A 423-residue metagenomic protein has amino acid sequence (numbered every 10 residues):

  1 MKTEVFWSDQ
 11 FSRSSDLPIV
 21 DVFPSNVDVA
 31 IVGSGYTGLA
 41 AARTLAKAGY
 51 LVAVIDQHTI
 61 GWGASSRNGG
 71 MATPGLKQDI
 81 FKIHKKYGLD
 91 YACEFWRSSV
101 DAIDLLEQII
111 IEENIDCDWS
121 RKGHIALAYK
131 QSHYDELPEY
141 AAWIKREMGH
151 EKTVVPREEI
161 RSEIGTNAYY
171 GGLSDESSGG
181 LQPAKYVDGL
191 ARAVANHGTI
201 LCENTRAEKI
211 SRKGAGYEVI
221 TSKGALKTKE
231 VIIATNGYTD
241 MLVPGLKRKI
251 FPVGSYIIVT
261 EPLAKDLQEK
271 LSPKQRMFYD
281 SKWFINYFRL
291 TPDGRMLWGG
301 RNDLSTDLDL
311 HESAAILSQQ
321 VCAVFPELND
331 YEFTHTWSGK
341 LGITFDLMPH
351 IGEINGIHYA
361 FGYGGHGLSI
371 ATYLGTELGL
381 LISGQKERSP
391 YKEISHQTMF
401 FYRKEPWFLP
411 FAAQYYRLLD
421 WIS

Functional and structural regions predicted by a protein language model:
M1-V29: Extreme N-terminal leader/targeting segments of oxidoreductases
V27-V54: N-terminal Rossmann-like FAD-binding beta1-loop-alpha1 element of flavoenzymes
K47-R67: Glycine-rich FAD pyrophosphate-binding loop
R67-R97: Glycine-rich active-site loop/strand segments that organize a redox cofactor
K86-A193: Rossmann-like flavin
D104, E112-S120, A207, A225-K265 (+1 more regions): Active-site substrate-recognition segment that forms the wall of the catalytic cavity or substrate channel
W143, Y170-K229: Helical element adjacent to the flavin cofactor pocket in flavoenzyme catalytic cores
L304-L310, A314-W421: C-terminal catalytic lobe of FAD-dependent flavoproteins
